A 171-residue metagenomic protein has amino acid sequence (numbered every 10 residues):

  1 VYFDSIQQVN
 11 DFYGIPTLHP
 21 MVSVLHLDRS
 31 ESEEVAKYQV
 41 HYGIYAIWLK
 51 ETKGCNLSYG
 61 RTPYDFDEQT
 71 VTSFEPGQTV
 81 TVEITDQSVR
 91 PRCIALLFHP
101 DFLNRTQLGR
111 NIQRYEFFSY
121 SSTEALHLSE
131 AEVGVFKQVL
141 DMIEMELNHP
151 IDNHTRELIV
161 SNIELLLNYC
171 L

Functional and structural regions predicted by a protein language model:
V1-S58, T62-D65: Generic protein-terminus/edge-of-domain signal
V24, I47, V71-S73, A95-L97 (+1 more regions): Conserved hydrophobic/aromatic beta-strand scaffold that supports enzyme active sites
G54, T72, G77-E83, L103-N104: Histidine-centered metal-chelating micro-motifs
R61-E75: Short acidic-glycine-tyrosine-enriched beta hairpin
E83-N148: A hydrophobic/aromatic-rich effector-binding and dimerization subdomain of bacterial HTH-type transcriptional regulators
G134-L171: An amphipathic alpha-helical interaction segment
